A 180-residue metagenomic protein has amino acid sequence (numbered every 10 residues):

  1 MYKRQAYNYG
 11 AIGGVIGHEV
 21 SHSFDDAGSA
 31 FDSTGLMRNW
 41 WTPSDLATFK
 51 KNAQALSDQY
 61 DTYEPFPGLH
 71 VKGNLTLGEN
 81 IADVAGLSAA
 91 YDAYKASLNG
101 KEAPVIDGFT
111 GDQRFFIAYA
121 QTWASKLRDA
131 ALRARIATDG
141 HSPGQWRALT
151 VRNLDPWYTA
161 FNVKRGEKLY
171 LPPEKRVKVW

Functional and structural regions predicted by a protein language model:
K3-G13, S23-W180: Zinc-dependent metallohydrolase catalytic domains
